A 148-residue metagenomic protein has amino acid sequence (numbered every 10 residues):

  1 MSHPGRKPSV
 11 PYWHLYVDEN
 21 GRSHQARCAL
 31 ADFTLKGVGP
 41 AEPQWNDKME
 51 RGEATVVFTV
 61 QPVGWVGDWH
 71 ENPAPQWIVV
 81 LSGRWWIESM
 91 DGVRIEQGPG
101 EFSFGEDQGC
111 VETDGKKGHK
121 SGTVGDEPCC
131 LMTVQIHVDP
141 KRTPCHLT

Functional and structural regions predicted by a protein language model:
S2-V17: Short acidic, Pro/Gly- and aromatic-enriched capping/linker segments at domain boundaries
V17-W69, P75, C129-H137: A short glycine-rich, His/Asp/Glu-containing loop-to-beta-strand
P73-D91: Glycine- and acidic-residue-biased ligand/ion/polar-headgroup-sensing regions
A74, V93-E96, V111-K117, V138: Ubiquitin-like/PB1-type beta-grasp interaction modules and other compact soluble beta-rich domains
D91-G109: Short acidic-glycine-tyrosine-enriched beta hairpin
F104-Q108, K116-K141: A short hydrophobic beta-strand segment most commonly corresponding to one strand of the jelly-roll/cupin
P140-T148: Acidic/histidine-enriched, glycine/proline-rich intrinsically disordered or flexible terminal extensions
